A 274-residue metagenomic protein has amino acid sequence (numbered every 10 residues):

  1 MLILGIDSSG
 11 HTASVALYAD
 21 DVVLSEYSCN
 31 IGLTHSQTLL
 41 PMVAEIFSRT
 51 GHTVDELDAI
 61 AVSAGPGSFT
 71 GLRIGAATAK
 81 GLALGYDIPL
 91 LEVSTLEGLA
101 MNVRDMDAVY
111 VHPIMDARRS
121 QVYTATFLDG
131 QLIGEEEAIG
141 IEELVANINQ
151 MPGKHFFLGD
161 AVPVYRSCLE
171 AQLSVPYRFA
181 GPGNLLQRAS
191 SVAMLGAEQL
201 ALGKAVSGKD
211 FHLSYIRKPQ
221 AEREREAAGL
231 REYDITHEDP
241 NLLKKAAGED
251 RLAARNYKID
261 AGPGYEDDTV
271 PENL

Functional and structural regions predicted by a protein language model:
M1-A64, L243, R251, G264-Y265 (+1 more regions): N-terminal beta-alpha supersecondary unit
T12, T34, G65-F69, R73 (+3 more regions): Gly/Ser/Thr-rich beta-alpha loop segments that engage phosphate groups in nucleotides
A13, S120-V122, F211: Change "...and in nucleic-acid phosphodiester-cleaving endonucleases..." to "...and in nucleic-acid processing enzymes
V22, T34, P89-Q187, Y215 (+2 more regions): Surface "functional belts" at beta-alpha junctions
I46-T50, G85, V103, A189-L200: Stable alpha-helical structural segments in soluble proteins, enriched in small hydrophobic residues
S63-L90, T95: DPxDG-like acidic metal-binding loop motif
R178-E249: Acyltransferase
